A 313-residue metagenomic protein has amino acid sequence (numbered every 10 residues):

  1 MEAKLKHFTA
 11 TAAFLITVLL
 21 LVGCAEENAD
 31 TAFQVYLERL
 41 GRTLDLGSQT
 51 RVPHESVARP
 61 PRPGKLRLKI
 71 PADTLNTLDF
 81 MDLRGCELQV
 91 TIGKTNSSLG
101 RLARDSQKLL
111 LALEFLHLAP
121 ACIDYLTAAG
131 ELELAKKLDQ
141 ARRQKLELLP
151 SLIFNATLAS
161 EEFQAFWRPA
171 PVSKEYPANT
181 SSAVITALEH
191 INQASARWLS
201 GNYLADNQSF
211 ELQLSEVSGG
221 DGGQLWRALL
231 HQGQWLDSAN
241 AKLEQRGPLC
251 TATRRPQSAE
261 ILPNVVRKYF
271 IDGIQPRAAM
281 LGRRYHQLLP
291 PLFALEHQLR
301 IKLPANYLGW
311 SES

Functional and structural regions predicted by a protein language model:
E2-A12: Bacterial N-terminal signal peptides that target proteins for export
A10, P71-D73, L236: Short, intrinsically disordered, charge-biased short linear motifs at domain edges
A13-T17: Hydrophobic membrane-insertion alpha-helices, especially the h-region of bacterial N-terminal signal peptides
L20-G23: C-terminal motif of bacterial Sec signal peptides marking the signal peptidase cleavage site
E27-N179: N-terminal Sec/ER secretory leader and immediately downstream segment of secreted/extracellular precursors
D139-L295: Extended amphipathic alpha-helical interaction segments
R283-S313: Alpha-helical oligomerization segments
